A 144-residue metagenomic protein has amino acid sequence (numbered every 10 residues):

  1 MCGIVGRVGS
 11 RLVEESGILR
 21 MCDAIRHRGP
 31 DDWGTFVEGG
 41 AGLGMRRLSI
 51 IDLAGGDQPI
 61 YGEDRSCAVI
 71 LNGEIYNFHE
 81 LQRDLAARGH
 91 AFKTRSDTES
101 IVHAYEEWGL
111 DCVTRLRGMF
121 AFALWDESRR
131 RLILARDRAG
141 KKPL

Functional and structural regions predicted by a protein language model:
M1-L144: N-terminus-centric sequence/structural signature that marks the extreme N-terminus and adjacent "lid/interface" module
